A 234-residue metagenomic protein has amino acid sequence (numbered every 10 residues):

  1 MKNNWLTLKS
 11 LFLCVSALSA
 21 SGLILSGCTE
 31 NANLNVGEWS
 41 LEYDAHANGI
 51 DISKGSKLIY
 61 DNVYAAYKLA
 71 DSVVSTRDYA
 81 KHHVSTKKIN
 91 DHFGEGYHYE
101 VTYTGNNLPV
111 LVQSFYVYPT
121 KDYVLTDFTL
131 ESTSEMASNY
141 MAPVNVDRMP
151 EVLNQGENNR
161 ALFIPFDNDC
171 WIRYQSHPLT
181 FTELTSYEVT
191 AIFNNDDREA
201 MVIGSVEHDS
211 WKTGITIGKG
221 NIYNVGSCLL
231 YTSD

Functional and structural regions predicted by a protein language model:
K2-C14: Bacterial N-terminal signal peptides that target proteins for export
F12-G22: Bacterial N-terminal signal peptides
S26-G27: C-terminal motif of bacterial Sec signal peptides marking the signal peptidase cleavage site
A32-V101, G105, S114: Acidic-aromatic substrate-binding/catalytic surfaces of carbohydrate-active enzymes
G37-A45, L111-V117, M201-S205, I215-I217: Broad, structure-driven detector of short, well-ordered beta-strand segments within folded domains
Y97-L153: Acidic, contiguous internal or C-terminal segments within carbohydrate-active enzymes that form a structured patch used
Y231-D234: Conserved small/polar residues in nucleotide/adenosyl-binding loops
